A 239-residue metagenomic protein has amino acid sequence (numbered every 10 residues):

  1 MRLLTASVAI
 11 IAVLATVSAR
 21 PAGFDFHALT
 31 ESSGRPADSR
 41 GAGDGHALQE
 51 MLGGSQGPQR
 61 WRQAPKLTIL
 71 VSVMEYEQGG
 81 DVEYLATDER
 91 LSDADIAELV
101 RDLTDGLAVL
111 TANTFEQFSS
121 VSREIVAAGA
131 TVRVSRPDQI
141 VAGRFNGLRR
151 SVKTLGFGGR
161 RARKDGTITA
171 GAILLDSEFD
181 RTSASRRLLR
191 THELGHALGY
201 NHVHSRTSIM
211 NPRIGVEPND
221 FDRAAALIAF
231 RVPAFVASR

Functional and structural regions predicted by a protein language model:
M1-T5, V100: Positively charged n-region of N-terminal signal peptides that target proteins for export
A6-A15: Bacterial N-terminal signal peptides
T16-D95, L107, L155-D165, V236: Disordered inhibitory propeptide/activation segment of secreted metzincin zinc metalloprotease zymogens, centered on
R20-D25, F157-S185, N201-R239: Metalloprotease/metallohydrolase-associated module, dominated by Zn2+-dependent proteases
Q63-P65, A130, G171, R206: A generic secondary-structure signal marking the coil-to-beta-strand transition
A97-T191: Metzincin-family zinc-dependent endopeptidase catalytic domain
L188-Y200: Active-site recognition of the HExxH zinc-binding catalytic motif
